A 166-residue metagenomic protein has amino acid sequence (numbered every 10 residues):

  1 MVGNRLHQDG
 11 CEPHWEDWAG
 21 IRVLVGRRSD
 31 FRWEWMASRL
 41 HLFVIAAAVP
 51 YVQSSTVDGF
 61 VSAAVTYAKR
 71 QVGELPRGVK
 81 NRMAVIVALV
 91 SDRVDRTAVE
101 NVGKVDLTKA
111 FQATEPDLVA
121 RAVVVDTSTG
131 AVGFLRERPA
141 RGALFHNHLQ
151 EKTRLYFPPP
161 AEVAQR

Functional and structural regions predicted by a protein language model:
M1-Y51: N-terminal, charge-rich interaction modules
R27-F31, A64-E74: Short amphipathic beta-strand starts and helix->beta connectors
E34-M36, E74-V79: Short, flexible, solvent-exposed loop/turn segments with mixed acidic/basic and small polar residues
R39-L42, R82-V85, A120: Short, surface-exposed beta-edge/turn micro-motifs
A48-T56, S91-T97: Short acidic, S/G/P-rich loop/turn micro-motifs used as interaction or catalytic elements
V57-R70, V102-L107: Well-ordered, non-membrane alpha-helical segments in soluble/globular domains
P76-G103: Nucleic-acid nuclease catalytic cores
K104-A164: Charged, structured surface patches that assemble and position nucleic-acid processing machinery
